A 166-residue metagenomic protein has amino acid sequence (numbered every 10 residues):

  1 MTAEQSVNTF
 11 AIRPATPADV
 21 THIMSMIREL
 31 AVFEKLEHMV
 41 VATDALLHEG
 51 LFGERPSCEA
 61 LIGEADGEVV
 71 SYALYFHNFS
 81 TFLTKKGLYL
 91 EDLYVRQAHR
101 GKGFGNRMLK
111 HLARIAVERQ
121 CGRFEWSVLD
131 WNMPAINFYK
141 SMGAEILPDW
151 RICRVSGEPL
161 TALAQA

Functional and structural regions predicted by a protein language model:
A11-I23: A short beta-loop-alpha structural element at the N-terminal edge of CoA-dependent acyl/N-acetyltransferase catalytic
M24-E49: Conserved GNAT-fold acetyl-CoA-binding loop/helix
G50-I62: A short helix-loop-beta-strand connector motif used in the catalytic cores of GNAT acetyltransferases and, in some
I62, E68-F76: Conserved beta-strand in the GNAT
L93-R100: A short, internal acetyl-CoA/4′-phosphopantetheine-binding micro-motif in the GNAT/acyltransferase core
N106, K110, E118, D130-D149 (+1 more regions): Conserved active-site alpha-helix within GNAT-family acetyltransferase domains
V117-S127: Conserved GNAT acetyl-CoA-binding A-motif
W126-A135, R154-G157: Conserved beta-strand-loop-alpha-helix junction that forms the acyl-donor binding cleft
